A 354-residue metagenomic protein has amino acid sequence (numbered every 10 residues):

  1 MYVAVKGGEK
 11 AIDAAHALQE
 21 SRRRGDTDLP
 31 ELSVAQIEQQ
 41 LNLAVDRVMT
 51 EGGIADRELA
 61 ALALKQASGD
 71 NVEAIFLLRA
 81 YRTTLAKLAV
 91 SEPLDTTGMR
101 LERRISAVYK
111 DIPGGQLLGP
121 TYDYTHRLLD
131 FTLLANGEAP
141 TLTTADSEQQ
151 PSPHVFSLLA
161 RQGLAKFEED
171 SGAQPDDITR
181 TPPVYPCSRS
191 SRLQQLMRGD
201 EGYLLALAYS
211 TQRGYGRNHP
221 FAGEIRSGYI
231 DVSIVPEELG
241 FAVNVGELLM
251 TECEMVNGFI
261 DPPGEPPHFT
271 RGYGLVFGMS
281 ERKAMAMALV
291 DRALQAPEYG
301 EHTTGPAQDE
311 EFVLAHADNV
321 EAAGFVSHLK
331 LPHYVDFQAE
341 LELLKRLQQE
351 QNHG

Functional and structural regions predicted by a protein language model:
M1-T50, M99-G119, D123: N-terminal, Lys/Arg-enriched amphipathic/low-complexity engagement segments that precede the first folded domain
G7-G8, D70, D200, G278: Intrinsic-disorder/low-complexity, polar/charged segments
D13, D26-D28, D46, D56 (+14 more regions): Acidic-enriched, low-complexity/disordered segments with a strong bias for Aspartate over Glutamate
R22, E58-L62, A74, T84-L88 (+6 more regions): Generic marker of "main functional regions" within proteins
V34-E58, A63-A89, P93: Hydrophobic alpha-helical segments, chiefly the membrane-spanning helices and signal/signal-anchor peptides
P93-S152: Helix-turn-helix/homeodomain-like alpha-helical modules used for DNA recognition and transcription-factor dimerization
T143-G354: Acidic, serine/proline-rich low-complexity intrinsically disordered regions
